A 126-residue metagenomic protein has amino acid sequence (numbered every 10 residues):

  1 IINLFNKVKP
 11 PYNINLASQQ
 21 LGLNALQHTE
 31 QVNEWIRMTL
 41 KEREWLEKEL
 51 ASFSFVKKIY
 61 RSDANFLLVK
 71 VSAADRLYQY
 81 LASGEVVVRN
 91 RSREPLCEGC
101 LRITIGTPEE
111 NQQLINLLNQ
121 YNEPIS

Functional and structural regions predicted by a protein language model:
I1-L50: PLP-dependent aminotransferase class I/II
M38, E49, Y80, L117-Q120: Alpha-helical scaffold elements within enzyme catalytic domains, especially in hydrolases
T39-L40, E44, S52-G84: Conserved PLP-binding catalytic core of the aspartate aminotransferase-like
S83-G84, E94-S126: PLP-dependent enzyme catalytic core of the Aspartate aminotransferase-like
V87: Residue-level detector of anion-binding/catalytic polar loops
N90-S92: C-terminal non-catalytic interaction appendages of large macromolecular assemblies
